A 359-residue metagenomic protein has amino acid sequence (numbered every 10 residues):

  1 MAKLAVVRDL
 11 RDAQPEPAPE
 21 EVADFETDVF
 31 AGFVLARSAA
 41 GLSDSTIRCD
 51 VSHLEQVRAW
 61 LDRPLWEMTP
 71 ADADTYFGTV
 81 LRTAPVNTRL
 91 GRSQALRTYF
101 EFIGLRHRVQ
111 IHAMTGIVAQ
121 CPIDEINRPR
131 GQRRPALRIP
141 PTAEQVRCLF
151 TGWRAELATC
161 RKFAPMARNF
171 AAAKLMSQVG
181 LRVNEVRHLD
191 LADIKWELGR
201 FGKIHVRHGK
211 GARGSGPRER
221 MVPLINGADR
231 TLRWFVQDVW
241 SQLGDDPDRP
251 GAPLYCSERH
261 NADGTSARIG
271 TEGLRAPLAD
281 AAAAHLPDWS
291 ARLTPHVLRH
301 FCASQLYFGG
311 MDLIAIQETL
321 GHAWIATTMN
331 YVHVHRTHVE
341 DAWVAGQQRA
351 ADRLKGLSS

Functional and structural regions predicted by a protein language model:
M1-P17, G346-S359: C-terminal secondary-structure termini that scaffold catalytic or DNA-interacting sites
D9-A13, V109-W153, K210-R213, E258-A267: Flexible interdomain linker/hinge and immediately adjacent N-terminus of the catalytic tyrosine-recombinase domain
A31-A136, E156-R161: N-terminal core-binding DNA-recognition domain of tyrosine recombinases/integrases
C148-V183, R249: Basic, Lys/Arg- and aromatic-enriched nucleic-acid-binding interface segment
A158-R161, R275-E318: Short, basic (Lys/Arg/His-rich) helix/loop patches that form interaction surfaces in the mid-to-C-terminal regions
H188-L232, W240-S241, D246: Conserved tyrosine-mediated DNA breakage-rejoining catalytic core shared by Y-recombinases
I225-W289: Active-site/catalytic core of tyrosine-dependent DNA strand-transfer enzymes
L320, A326-A345: Catalytic-site neighborhood detector that most strongly recognizes the C-terminal catalytic loop/helix of tyrosine
